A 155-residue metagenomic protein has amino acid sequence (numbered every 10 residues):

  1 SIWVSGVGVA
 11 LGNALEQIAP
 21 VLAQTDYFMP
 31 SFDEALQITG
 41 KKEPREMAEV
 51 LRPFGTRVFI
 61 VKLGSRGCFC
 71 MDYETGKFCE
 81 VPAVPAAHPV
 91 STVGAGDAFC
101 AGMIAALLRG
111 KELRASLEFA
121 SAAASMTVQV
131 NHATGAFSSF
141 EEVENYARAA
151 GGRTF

Functional and structural regions predicted by a protein language model:
S1-E49, R66-C68: Conserved beta-alpha-beta core of the PfkB/ribokinase-like small-molecule kinase fold
L11, P44-F155: Conserved phosphate-binding/catalytic region of the ribokinase-like
